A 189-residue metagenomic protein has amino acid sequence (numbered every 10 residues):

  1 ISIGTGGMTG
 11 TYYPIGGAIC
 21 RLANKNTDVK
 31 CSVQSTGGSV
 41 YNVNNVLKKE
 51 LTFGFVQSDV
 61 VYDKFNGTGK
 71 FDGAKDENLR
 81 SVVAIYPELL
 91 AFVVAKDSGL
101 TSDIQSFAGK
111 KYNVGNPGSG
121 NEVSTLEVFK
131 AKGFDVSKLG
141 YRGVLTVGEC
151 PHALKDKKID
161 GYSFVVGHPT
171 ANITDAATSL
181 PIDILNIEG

Functional and structural regions predicted by a protein language model:
S2, S32-V33, T52-Q57, A91-V93 (+3 more regions): Structural recognition of the beta-strand scaffold that forms the well-ordered cores of secreted hydrolase catalytic
S2-K25, V29-S32, E88-D156: Bilobed "Venus flytrap"/periplasmic-binding protein-like clamshell domains and structurally analogous long
T9, S39, D59-V60, S98 (+2 more regions): Residues that cap or initiate secondary-structure elements
G17-R21, S32-G73, G148-A153, H168-A177: Pocket-flanking alpha-helical
V29, E50-T52, E77-N78, G109-K110 (+1 more regions): Loop/turn elements at helix/coil->beta-strand transitions in domains of secreted/extracellular proteins
S39-N42, N78, E88, D103: Generic hydrophobic, aliphatic-rich segments that mediate packing or membrane embedding
S58-V60, T68-K70, K96, D135-G189: Pocket-lining segment of extracytoplasmic ligand-binding domains
D72-I85, L90-A91: A structural signal for short loop-to-beta-strand junctions that line the ligand-binding cleft of periplasmic/secreted
